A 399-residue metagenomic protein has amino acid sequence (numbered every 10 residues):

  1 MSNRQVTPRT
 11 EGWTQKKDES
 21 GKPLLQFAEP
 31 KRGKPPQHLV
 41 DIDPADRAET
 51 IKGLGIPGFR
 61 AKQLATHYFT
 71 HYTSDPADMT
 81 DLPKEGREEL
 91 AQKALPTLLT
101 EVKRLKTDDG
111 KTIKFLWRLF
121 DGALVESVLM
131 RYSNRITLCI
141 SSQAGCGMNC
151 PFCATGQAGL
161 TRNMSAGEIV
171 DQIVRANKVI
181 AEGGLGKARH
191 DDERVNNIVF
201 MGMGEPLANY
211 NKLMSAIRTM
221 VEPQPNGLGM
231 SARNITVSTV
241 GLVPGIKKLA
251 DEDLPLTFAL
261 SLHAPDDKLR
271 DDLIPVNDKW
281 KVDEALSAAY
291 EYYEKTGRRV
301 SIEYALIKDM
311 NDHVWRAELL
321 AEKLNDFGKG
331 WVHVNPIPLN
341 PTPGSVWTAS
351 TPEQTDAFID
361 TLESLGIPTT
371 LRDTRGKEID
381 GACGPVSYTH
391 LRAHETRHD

Functional and structural regions predicted by a protein language model:
S2-I136: Flexible, acidic/Gly-rich N-terminal and inter-domain linker regions that tether and position cofactor-handling modules
A65, G376-K377: Conserved beta-strand edge residues that scaffold enzyme active sites
R131-E182: Canonical Radical SAM [4Fe-4S] cluster-binding loop centered on the CxxxCxxC motif and its immediate flanking residues
A181-A188, R194-T361, L365: Conserved AdoMet/S-adenosylmethionine-binding subsite of the radical SAM
P336, L371-D373: A structural preference for short, hydrophobic beta-strand core positions in alpha/beta folds
P368: Residue-level detector of anion-binding/catalytic polar loops
T389-H398: Conserved small/polar residues in nucleotide/adenosyl-binding loops
